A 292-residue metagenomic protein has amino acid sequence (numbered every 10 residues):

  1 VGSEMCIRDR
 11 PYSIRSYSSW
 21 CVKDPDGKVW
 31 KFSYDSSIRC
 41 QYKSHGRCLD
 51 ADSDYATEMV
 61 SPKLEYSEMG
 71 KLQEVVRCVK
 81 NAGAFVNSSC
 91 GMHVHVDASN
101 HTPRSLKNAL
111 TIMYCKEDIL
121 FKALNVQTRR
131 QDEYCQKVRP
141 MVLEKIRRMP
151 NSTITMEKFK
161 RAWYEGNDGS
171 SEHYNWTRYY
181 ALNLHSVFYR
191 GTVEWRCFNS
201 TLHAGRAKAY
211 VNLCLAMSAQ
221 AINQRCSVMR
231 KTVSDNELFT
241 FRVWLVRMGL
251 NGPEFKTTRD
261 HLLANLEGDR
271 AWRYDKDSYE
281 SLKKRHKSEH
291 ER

Functional and structural regions predicted by a protein language model:
S3, E68-V76, S99-N125, I146-T153 (+3 more regions): Helical (often loop-to-helix) elements that flank the catalytic cores of nucleotide-handling enzymes
S3, I38-S89, S99-P103: Signature for HUH/AEP ssDNA processing cores
M5-I7: Short, small-residue-biased leader/transition segments that mark boundaries at the very start of proteins
R10, D118-Y134, A219-V233: Flexible helix-coil linker/hinge segments at domain or subdomain boundaries
R15-R47, T57, E237: Short, intrinsically disordered low-complexity segments
K28-G46, K107-N199: Aromatic/basic-lined ligand-recognition segments that form π-stacking hydrophobic pockets flanked by Lys/Arg to engage
F85-H101, T192-R196, R242: Histidine-centered divalent-metal-coordination microenvironment in nucleic-acid enzymes
Y180-R292: Modules that initiate DNA replication and primer synthesis
